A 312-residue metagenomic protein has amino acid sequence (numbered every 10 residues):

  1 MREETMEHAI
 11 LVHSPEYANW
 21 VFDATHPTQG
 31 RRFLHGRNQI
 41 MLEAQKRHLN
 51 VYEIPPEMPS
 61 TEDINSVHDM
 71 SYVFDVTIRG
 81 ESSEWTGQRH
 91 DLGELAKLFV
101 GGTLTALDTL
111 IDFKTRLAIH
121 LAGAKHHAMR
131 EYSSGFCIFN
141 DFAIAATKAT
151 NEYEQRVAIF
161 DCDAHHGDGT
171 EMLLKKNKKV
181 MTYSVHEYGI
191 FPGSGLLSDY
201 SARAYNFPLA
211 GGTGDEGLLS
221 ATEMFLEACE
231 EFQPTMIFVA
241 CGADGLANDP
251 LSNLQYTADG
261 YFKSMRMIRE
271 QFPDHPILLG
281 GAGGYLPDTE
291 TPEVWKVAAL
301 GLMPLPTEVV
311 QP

Functional and structural regions predicted by a protein language model:
E4-A146, P208: Metal-dependent C-N hydrolase catalytic cores
M6, F272, L300-P312: The feature marks non-catalytic terminal segments
A9, V157, V180, P276-I277: Hydrophobic anchor at the start of a short beta-strand that flanks the dinucleotide cofactor-binding loop
S66-Y72, T257-A258, T289-E308: Short, electropositive alpha-helical surface patch
D75-T77, C241, G245, P306-P312: Flexible, low-complexity linker/boundary loops enriched in proline and small hydrophobic residues that flank enzymatic
L104, D108, L117-E270, K296-M303: Conserved alpha-helical scaffold segments that buttress catalytic/binding sites
D244-L246, G283-D288: Divalent-metal (often Zn2+) His-rich catalytic cores of metallo-beta-lactamase-fold enzymes
H275-G281, Y285: Short acidic/histidine-rich active-site segments
